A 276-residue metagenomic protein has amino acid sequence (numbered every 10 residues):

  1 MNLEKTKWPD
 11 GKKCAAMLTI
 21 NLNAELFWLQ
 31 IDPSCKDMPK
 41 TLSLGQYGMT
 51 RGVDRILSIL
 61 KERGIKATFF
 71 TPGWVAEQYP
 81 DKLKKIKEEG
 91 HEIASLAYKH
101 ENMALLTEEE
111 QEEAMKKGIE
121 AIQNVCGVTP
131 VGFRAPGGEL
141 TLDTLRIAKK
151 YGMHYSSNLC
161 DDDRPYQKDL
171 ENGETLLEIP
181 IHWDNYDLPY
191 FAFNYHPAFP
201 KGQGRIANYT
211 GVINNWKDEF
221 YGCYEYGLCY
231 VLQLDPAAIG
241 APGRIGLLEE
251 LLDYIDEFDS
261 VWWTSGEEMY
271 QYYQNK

Functional and structural regions predicted by a protein language model:
M1-G132, G137-Y186, T210-L232, G240-K276: Catalytic alpha-helical scaffold of carbohydrate-active enzymes acting on polysaccharides/glycoconjugates
P130, Y195-Y209, P236-A237: Surface-exposed cleft-lining segments at the edges of enzyme active sites
L177-Q203: Glycine-rich, positively charged active-site loop/lid region within alpha/beta enzyme cores that binds and organizes
